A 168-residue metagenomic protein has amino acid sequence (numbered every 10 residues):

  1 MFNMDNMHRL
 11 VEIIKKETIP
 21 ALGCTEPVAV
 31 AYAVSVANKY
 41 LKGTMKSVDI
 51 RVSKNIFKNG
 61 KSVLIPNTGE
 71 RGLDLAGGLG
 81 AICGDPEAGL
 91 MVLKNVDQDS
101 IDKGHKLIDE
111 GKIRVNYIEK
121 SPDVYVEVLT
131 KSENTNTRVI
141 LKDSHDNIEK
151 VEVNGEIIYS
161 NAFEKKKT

Functional and structural regions predicted by a protein language model:
M1-H8, V48: A short, flexible low-complexity segment enriched in Lys/Arg and Gly/Pro that occurs in N-terminal basic tails
D5-R9, T25-Y32, T68-A76, N95-D102 (+1 more regions): Conserved active-site and cofactor/substrate-binding residues in soluble primary-metabolism enzymes
R9-L22: Generic N-terminal amphipathic, Lys/Arg-enriched alpha-helix
I19, L93-E110: C-terminal catalytic/substrate-binding lobe primarily of soluble NAD(P)-dependent oxidoreductases
P20-G23, V63, N67, M91-K94: Hydrophobic alpha-helical scaffolding
P27-G43: Alpha-helical support elements that line or immediately flank enzyme active sites and cofactor-binding pockets
M45-G89, K103-K112: A structural-propensity feature for long, helix-poor, extended segments
D109-T168: Signature of multi-pass transmembrane helix bundles
